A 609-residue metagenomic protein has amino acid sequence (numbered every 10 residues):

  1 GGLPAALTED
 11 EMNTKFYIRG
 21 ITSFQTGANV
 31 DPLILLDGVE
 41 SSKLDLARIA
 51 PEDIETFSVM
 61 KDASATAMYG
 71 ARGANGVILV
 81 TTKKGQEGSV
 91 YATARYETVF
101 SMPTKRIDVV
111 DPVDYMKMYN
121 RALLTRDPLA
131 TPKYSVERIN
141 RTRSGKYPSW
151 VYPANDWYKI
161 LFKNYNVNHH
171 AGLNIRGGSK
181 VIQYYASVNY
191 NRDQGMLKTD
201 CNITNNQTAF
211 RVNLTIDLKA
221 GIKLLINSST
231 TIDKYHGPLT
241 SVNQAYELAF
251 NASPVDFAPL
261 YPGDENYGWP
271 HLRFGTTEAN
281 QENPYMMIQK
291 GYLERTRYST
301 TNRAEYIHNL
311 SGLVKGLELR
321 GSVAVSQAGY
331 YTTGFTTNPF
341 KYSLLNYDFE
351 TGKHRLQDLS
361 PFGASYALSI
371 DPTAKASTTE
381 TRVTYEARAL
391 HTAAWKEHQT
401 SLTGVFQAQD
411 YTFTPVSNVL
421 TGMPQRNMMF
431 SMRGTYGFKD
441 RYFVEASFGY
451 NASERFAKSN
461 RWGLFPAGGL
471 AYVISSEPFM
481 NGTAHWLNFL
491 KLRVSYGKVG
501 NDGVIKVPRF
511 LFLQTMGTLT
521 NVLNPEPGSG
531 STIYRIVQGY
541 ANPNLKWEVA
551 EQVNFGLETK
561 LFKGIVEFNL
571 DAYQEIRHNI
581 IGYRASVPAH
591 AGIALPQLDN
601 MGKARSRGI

Functional and structural regions predicted by a protein language model:
G1-K15, R19-L33, V39, L46 (+4 more regions): Membrane-proximal, glycine/serine-rich, low-complexity loop/turn segments characteristic of large bacterial
E11-M12, E40-S42, A63-A65, Q409 (+2 more regions): Short acidic loop-to-helix transition motifs that present clustered carboxylates
L33-I34, V444: Hydrophobic positions in the central parallel beta-sheet of the AAA+
D37-S41, I536-Q538: Short gly/ser/thr-rich secondary-structure transition/capping motifs
K61-D62, Q574: Residues that line or immediately flank small-molecule/substrate-binding pockets and catalytic motifs
N213-I222, N227-I232, T240-V242, E247-S253 (+3 more regions): Extracellular/periplasmic, surface-exposed regions of secreted and cell-surface proteins
K341: Active-site-proximal polar cores
